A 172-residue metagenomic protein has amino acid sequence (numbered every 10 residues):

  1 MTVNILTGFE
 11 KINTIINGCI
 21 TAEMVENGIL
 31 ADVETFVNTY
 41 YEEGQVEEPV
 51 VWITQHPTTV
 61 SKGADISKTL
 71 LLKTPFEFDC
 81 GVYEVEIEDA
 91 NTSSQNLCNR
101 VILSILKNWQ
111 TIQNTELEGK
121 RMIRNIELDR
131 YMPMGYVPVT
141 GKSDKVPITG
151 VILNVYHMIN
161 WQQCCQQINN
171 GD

Functional and structural regions predicted by a protein language model:
M1-E43, H56-D172: Charged, amphipathic alpha-helical segments and their flanking helix caps
Q45-E47: A short, polar/charged loop/turn motif at coil->beta-strand junctions and beta-hairpin connectors
P49-I53: A short glycine-rich, His/Asp/Glu-containing loop-to-beta-strand
